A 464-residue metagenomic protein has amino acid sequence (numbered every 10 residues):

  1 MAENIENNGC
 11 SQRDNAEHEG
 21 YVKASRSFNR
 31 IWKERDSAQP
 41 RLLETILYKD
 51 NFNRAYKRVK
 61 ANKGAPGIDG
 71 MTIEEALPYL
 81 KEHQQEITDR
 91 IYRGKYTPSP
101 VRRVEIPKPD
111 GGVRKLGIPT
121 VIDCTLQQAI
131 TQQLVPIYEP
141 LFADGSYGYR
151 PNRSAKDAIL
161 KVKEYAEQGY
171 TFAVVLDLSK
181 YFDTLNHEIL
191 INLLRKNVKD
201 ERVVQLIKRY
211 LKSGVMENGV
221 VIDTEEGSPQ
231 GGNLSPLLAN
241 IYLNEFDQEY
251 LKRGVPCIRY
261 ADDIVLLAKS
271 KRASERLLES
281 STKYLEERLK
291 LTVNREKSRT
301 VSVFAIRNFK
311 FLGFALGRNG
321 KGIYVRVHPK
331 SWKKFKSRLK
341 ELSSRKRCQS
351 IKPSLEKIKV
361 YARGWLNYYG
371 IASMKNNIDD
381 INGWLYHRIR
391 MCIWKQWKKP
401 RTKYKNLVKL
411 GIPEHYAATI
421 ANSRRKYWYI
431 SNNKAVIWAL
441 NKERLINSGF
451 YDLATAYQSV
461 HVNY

Functional and structural regions predicted by a protein language model:
M1-K81: Non-catalytic, polymerase-adjacent accessory regions of viral genome-replication enzymes
L47-F52, P100-R102, P109, Q349-Y369: Core structural elements
P66, G70-D110: Phosphate/adenylate-binding "loop-and-lid" substructures adjacent to NTP/NAD/dNTP-binding pockets in NTP-dependent
R90-E105, P109, L141-V303, N308: Conserved polymerase palm-domain catalytic core
K212, R288-K352, E356, Y361-R363: A conserved non-catalytic segment of reverse transcriptases and RNA-directed RNA polymerases corresponding to the late
D223-E226, Y324, K340-P353, W365-N377 (+2 more regions): Short, solvent-exposed helix-loop connector elements
K297-I306, K357-Y361, I378-Y386, R401-L410: A glycine-rich phosphate-binding loop feature that marks nucleotide/adenosyl-phosphate handling sites
R388, W397-Y464: Extended C-terminal regions of large enzymes
